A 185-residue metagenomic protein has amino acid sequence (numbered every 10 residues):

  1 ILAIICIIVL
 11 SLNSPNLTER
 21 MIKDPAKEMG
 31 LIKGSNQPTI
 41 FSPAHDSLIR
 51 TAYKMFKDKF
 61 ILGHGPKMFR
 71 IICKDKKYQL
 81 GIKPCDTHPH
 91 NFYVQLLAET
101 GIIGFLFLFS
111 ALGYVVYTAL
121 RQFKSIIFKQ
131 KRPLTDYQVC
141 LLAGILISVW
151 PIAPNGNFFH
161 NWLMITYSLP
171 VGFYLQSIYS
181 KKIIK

Functional and structural regions predicted by a protein language model:
I1, S14, G101-I102, N157: Helix-loop-helix junctions and helix-breaking kinks within/between transmembrane helices of multi-pass membrane
I1-I4, C140-K185: Transmembrane alpha-helices of multi-pass inner-membrane enzymes
I1-N13, Y114-K124, L146-V149, S168-P170: Alpha-helical transmembrane segments of multi-pass inner-membrane proteins
I1-N36, L48-D58, P66: A membrane-periplasm/extracellular boundary helix in multi-pass inner-membrane enzymes that assemble envelope glycans
I22, A119-Q130, F158, W162-L163 (+1 more regions): Membrane-interfacial segments
G30-T39, Y78-P84, F123-D136: Short helix-coil transition/hinge motifs at the ends and kinks of transmembrane helices, capturing the brief
S35-R50, K54-D58, L62-T100: Long extracytoplasmic/lumenal interhelical loops at the membrane interface of multi-pass membrane proteins
E99-S148: Hydrophobic transmembrane alpha-helices and their immediate junctions
